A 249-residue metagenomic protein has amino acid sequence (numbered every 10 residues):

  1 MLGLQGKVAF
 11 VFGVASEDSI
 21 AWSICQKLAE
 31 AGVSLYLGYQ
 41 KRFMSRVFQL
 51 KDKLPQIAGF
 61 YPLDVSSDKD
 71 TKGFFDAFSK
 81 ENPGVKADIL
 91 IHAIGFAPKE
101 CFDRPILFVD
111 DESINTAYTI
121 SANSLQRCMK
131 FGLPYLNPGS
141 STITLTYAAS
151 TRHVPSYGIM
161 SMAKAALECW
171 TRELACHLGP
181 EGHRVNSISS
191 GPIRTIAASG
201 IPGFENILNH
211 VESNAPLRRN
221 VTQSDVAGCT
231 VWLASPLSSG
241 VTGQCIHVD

Functional and structural regions predicted by a protein language model:
L2-L37: Canonical Rossmann dinucleotide-binding motif of NAD(H)/NADP(H)-dependent dehydrogenases/reductases, specifically
G3, Y135, R219-V248: C-terminal substrate-recognition "lid" of short-chain dehydrogenase/reductases
G13-I20, G95-P134, P138-P180, P192-R194: Catalytic loop of short-chain dehydrogenase/reductase
G32-F48: Conserved glycine-rich Rossmann-like NAD(P)H-binding loop of the short-chain dehydrogenase/reductase
L50, P180, S187-A215, D225: A glycine/serine/threonine-rich, flexible loop-to-helix segment that serves as the NAD(P) cofactor-binding "lid"
D52, A58-N115, P134, S156-I159 (+1 more regions): Conserved mid-core segment of classical short-chain dehydrogenase/reductases
G179, R184, V241-G243: Short, small/polar-rich loop/turn modules that mediate ligand/substrate recognition or access, typified
R184-R194, A234, H247-D249: Conserved SDR Rossmann-fold cofactor-binding beta-strand/turn motif
